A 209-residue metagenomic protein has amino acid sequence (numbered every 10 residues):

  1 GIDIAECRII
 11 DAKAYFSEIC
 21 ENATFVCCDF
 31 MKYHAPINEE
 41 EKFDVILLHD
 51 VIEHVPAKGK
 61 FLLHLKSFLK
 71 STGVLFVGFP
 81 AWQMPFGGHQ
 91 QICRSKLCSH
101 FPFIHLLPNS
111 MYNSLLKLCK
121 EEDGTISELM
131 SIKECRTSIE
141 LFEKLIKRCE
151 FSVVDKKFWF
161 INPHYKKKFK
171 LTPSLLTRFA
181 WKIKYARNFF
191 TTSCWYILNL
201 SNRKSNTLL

Functional and structural regions predicted by a protein language model:
G1-G88, S193-N202: Conserved SAM-binding loop
P56-H64, V74-N199, R203: S-adenosyl-L-methionine-dependent methyltransferase catalytic module, highlighting the catalytic core
S205-L209: Flexible, glycine-/basic-rich loop-and-beta segments that form/coincide with the SAM-dependent methyltransferase
